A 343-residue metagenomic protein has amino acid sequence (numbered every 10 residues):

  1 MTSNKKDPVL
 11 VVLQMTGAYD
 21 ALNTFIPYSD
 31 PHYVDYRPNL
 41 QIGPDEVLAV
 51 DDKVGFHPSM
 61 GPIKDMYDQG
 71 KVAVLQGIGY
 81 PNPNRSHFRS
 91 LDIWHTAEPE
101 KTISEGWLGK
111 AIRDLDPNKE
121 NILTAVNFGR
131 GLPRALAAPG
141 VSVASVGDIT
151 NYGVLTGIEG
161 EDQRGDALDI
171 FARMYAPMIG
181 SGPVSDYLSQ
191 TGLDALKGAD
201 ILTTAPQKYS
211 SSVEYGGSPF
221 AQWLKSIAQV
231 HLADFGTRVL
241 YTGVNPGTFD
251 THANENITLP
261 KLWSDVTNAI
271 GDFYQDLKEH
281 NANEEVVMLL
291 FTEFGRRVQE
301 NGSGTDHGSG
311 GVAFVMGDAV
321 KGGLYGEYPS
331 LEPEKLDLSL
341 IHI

Functional and structural regions predicted by a protein language model:
M1-H280, M316-I341: Feature for exported/extracytoplasmic and membrane-associated proteins, marking the mature portion
T237, N283-E285, F291, G308-G311: Active-site lining segments that contact anionic ligands and/or coordinate catalytic metals
I270, Y274-G302: Metal-dependent active-site segment of extracytoplasmic phospho-/sulfohydrolases and closely related
T292-L324: Histidine-centered active-site microenvironments of extracellular/periplasmic hydrolases and transferases
